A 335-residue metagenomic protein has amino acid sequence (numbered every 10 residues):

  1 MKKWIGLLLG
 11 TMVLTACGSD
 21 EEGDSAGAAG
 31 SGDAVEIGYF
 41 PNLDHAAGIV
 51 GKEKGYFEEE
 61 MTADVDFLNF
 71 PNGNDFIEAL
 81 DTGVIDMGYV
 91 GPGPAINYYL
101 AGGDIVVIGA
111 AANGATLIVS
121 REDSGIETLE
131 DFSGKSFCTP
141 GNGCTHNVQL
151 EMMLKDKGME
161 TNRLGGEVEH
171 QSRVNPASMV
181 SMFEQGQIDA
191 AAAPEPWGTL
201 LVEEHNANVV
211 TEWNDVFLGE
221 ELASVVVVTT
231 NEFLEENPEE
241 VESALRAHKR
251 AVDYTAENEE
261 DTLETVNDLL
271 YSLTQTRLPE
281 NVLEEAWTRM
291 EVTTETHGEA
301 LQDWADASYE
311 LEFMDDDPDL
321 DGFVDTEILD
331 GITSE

Functional and structural regions predicted by a protein language model:
M1-W4: Positively charged n-region of N-terminal signal peptides that target proteins for export
V13-A16: C-terminal motif of bacterial Sec signal peptides marking the signal peptidase cleavage site
G18-E21: Bacterial signal peptide processing site
A29-Q171, D189, E195, V210: Short, glycine-/small- and polar/acidic-enriched structural segments that line small-molecule recognition paths
L43, A111-S120, A207-L234, A286 (+2 more regions): Periplasmic-binding protein-like
P92-P94, L164-E167, N175-D268: Pocket-lining segment of extracytoplasmic ligand-binding domains
E235-D315: Secondary-structure end/capping motifs
A305-E335: Conserved C-terminal helix/tail region of periplasmic/extracytoplasmic solute-binding proteins
